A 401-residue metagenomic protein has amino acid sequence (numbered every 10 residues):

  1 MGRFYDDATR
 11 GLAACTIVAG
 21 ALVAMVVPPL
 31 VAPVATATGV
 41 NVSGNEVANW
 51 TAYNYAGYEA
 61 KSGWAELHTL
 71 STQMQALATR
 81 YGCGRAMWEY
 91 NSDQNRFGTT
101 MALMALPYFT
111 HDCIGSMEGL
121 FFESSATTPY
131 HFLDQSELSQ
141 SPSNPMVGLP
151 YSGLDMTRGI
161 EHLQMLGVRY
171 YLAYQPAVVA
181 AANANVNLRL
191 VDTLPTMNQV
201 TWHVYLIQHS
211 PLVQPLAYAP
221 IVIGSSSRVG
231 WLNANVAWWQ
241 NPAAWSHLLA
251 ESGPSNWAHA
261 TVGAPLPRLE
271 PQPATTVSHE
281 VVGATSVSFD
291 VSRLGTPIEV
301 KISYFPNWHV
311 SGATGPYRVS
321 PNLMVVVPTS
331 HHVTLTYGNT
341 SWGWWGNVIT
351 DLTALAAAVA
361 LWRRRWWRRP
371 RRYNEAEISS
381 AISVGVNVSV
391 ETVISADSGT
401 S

Functional and structural regions predicted by a protein language model:
M1-G57, A76-G82, D155, Y170-A173 (+3 more regions): Membrane-embedded transmembrane-helix bundle of lipid-linked glycan/lipid transferases
L22-K61, A76-M165, P211, A217-P273 (+1 more regions): Extracytoplasmic/lumenal acceptor-recognition loop(s) of multi-pass membrane glycoenzymes
G63-M74: A short, well-structured juxtamembrane/interface segment
D93-G98, V179-A181, G343: Flexible loop/turn segments at secondary-structure boundaries
Y174-V178, Y304-F305: Short, polar loop motifs at secondary-structure junctions
V178-L206: Short acidic, glycine/proline-enriched helix-loop-strand junctions
S252-N374: Active-site-proximal, structured, solvent-exposed surfaces of multi-pass membrane proteins that position macromolecular
